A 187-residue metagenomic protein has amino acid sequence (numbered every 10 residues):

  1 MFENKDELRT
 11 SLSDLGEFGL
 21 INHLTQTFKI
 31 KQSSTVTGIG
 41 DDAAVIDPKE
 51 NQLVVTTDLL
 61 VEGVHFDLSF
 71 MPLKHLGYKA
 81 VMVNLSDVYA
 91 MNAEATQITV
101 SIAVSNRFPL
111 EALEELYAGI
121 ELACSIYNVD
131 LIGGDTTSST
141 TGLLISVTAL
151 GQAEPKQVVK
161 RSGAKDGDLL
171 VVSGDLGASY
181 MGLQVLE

Functional and structural regions predicted by a protein language model:
M1-E187: Helix-biased detector of long, well-ordered alpha-helical tracts
